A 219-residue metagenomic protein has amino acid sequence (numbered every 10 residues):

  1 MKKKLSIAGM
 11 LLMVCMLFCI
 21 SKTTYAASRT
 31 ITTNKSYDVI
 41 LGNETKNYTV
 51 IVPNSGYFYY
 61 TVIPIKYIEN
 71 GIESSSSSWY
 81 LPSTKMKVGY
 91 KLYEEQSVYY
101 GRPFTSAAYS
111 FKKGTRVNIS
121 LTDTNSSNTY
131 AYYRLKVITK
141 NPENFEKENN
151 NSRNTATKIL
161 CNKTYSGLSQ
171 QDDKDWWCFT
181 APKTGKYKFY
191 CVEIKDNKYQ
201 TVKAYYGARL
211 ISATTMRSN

Functional and structural regions predicted by a protein language model:
K3-T23: Sec-dependent N-terminal signal peptides of Gram-positive bacterial secreted proteins and lipoproteins
K22-T32, K136-C161: Predominantly extracellular/luminal regions of secreted and cell-surface proteins, especially disulfide-bonded
R29-L41: Short N-terminal segments immediately surrounding and downstream of signal-peptide cleavage
V39-R134, I138-K140, L168-N219: Acidic, Ser/Thr/Pro-rich low-complexity intrinsically disordered segments
